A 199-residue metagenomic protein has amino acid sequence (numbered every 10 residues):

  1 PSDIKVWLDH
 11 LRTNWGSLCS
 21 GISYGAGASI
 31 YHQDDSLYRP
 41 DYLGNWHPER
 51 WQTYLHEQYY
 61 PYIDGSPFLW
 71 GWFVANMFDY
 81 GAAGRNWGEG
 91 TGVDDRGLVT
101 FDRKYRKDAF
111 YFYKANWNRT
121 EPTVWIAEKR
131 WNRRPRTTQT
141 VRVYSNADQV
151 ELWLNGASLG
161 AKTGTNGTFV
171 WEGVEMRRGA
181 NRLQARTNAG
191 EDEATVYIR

Functional and structural regions predicted by a protein language model:
P1-G164, E172-G190: Extended substrate-binding grooves/exosites of carbohydrate-active enzymes
G167: Charged DNA-binding/catalytic regions of mobile-element recombinases
G190-R199: Edge beta-strands of extracellular beta-sandwich domains
